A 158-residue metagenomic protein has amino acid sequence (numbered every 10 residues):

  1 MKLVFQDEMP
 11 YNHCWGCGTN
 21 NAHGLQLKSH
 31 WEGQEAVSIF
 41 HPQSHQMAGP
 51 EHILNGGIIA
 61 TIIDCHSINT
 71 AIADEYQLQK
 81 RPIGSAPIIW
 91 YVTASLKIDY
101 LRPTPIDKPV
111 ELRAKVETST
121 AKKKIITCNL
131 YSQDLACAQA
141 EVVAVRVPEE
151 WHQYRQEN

Functional and structural regions predicted by a protein language model:
M1-E51: Non-catalytic linker/capping segments at the edges of enzyme domains
M1-Q6, R102-N158: HotDog/MaoC-like acyl-thioester-processing domains
H23-Q26, T93-K97, E111-R113, T127: Conserved beta-strand residues within beta-sheet cores
V37-C65, N69-D74: A conserved, well-ordered hydrophobic junction motif at loop->secondary-structure transitions
F40-P42, Y100, R146: Hydrophobic residues in beta-strands and at strand termini
I62-H66, A73-K80, K97, S132-Q133 (+1 more regions): Low-complexity, flexible helical/coil segments
S67-E111: Hydrophobic beta-strand-centered segment that forms part of the acyl-chain substrate-binding groove
